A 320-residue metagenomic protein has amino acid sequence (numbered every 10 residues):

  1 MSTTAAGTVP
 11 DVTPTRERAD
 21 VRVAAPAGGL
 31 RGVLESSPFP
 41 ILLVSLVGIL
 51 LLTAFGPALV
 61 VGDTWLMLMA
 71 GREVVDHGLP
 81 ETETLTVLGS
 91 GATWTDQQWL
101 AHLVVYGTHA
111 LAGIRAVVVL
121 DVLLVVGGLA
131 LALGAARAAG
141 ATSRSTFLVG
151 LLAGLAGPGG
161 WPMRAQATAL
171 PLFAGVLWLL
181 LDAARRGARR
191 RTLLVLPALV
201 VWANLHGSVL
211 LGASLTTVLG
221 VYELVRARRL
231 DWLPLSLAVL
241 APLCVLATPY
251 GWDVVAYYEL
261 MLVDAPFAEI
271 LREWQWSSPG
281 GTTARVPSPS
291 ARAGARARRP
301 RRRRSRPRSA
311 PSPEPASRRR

Functional and structural regions predicted by a protein language model:
M1-L52: Start-transfer (signal-anchor) and selected internal transmembrane alpha helices of multi-pass inner/ER membrane
S45, A132-L155: Transmembrane-helix signature of polytopic, membrane-embedded enzymes that assemble or transfer cell-envelope glycans
L50-L51, A153-G157, R191-G207, L240-V245 (+1 more regions): Membrane-interface alpha helices of multi-pass inner-membrane proteins
D63, V75, P80, G207-P307: Transmembrane catalytic cores of multi-pass membrane glycosyltransferases and polysaccharide-assembly enzymes
L88-R115: Short hydrophobic/aromatic helix or loop-helix immediately within or flanking a transmembrane segment in polytopic
V119-A139: Transmembrane-helix motifs of polytopic, lipid-linked glycan transferases
R144, D182-V200, W232-S236: Short hydrophobic alpha-helices at membrane interfaces in multi-pass membrane enzymes
V176-R191, A293-A297: Membrane-interface transmembrane helices that cradle and orient dolichyl/undecaprenyl
